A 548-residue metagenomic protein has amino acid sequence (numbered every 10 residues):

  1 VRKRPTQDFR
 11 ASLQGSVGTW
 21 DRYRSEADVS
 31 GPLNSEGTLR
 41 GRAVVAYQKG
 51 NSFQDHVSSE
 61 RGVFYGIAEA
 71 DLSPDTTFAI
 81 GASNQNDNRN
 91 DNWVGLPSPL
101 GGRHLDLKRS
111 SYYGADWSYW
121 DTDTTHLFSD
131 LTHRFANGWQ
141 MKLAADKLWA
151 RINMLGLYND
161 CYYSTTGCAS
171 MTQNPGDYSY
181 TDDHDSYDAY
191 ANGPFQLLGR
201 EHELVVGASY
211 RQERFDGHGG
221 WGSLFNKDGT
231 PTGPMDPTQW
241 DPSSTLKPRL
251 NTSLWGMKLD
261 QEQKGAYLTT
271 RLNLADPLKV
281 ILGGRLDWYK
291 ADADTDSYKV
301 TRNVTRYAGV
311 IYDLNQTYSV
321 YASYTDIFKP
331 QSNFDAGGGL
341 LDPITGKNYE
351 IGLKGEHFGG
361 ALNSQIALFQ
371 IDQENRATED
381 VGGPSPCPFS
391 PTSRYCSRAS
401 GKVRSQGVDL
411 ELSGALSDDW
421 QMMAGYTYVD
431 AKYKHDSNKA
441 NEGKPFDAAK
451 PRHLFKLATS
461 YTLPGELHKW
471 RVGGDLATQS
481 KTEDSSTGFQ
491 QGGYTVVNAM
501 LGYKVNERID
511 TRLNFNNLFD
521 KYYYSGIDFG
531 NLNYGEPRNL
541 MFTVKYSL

Functional and structural regions predicted by a protein language model:
K3-F64, L72-T76, T125, L362 (+1 more regions): Outer-membrane beta-barrel translocator/receptor signature
G37-L39, D75-F78, G138-M141, G199 (+7 more regions): Repeated loop/turn-to-beta-strand initiation elements of outer-membrane beta-barrel proteins
Q48-S52, Y65-R134, Q140, K147-D182 (+6 more regions): Acidic/polar loop-and-plug regions of large Gram-negative outer-membrane beta-barrel proteins
E69-S73, D182, E201-E213, W255-Q373 (+1 more regions): Structural signature of Gram-negative outer-membrane beta-barrels, strongest in the C-terminal barrel of TonB-dependent
N86-L100, R214-D216, V310-E356, G360-R398 (+3 more regions): Surface-exposed extracellular loop regions of Gram-negative outer-membrane beta-barrel proteins, predominantly
D130-R134, Q140-D146, A150-G156, T345-A415 (+3 more regions): Membrane-embedded beta-barrel scaffold of Gram-negative outer-membrane proteins
D276-P277, R398-S486, F519-Y522, K545-S547: Gram-negative outer-membrane beta-barrel transporters
A477-S485, A499-L548: C-terminal beta-signal and adjacent terminal beta-strands/loops of Gram-negative outer-membrane beta-barrel proteins
